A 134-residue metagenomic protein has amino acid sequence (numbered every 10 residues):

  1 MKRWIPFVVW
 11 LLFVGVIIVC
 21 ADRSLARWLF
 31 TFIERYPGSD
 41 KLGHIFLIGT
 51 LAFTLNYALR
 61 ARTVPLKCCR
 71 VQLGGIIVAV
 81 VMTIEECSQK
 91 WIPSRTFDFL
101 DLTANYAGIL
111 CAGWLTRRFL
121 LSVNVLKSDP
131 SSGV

Functional and structural regions predicted by a protein language model:
M1-I5, L66-L73, D98-F99: Membrane-helix interface segments
M1-R60, G74: "…centered on the first transmembrane helix and the immediately adjacent amphipathic helix/loop
V9-V19, V71-K90, Y106: Small-polar-interrupted transmembrane alpha-helices in polytopic inner-membrane proteins
A26-F30, C68-C69, S128: Membrane-interface helix-loop junctions in multi-pass transporters/channels
W28-T31, M82-A107: Interfacial helix-loop-helix junctions of multi-pass membrane proteins
L47-R62, A107-V123: Membrane-interfacial alpha-helical segments at the cytosolic side of multi-pass membrane proteins
A58-L66, W91, R95, F99 (+2 more regions): Membrane-interface elements of multi-pass transporters and channels
N124-V134: Short, charged juxtamembrane terminal tails flanking transmembrane helices
